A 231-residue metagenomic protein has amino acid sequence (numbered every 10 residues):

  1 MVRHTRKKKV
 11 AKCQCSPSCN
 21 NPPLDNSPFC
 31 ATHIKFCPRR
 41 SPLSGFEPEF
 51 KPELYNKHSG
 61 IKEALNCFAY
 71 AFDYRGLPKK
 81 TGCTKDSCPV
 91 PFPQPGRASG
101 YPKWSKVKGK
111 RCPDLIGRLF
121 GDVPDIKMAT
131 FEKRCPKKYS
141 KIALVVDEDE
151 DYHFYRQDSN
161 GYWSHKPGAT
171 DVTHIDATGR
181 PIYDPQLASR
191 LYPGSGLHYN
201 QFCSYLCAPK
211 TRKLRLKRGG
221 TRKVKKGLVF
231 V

Functional and structural regions predicted by a protein language model:
M1-R40, F46, K79, F92-Q94: Intrinsically disordered, low-complexity regulatory regions of eukaryotic proteins
A11-C13, P17, P28, K35 (+6 more regions): Secreted/extracellular small peptides and ectodomain modules produced from precursors
S16-S18, P22, H33, D86 (+5 more regions): General secretory precursor processing signal
H33, C67, H153: Histidine-centered active-site/metal-ligand motif
P38-D125: Cysteine-nucleophile protease catalytic domains, especially the papain-like/related folds used in DUB/UBL proteases
P102-T170: ...with weaker cross-activation on analogous glycine-rich loops/strands in unrelated enzymes
G161-V231: Active-site or metal-binding loop neighborhoods of secreted/extracellular toxin and effector enzymes
